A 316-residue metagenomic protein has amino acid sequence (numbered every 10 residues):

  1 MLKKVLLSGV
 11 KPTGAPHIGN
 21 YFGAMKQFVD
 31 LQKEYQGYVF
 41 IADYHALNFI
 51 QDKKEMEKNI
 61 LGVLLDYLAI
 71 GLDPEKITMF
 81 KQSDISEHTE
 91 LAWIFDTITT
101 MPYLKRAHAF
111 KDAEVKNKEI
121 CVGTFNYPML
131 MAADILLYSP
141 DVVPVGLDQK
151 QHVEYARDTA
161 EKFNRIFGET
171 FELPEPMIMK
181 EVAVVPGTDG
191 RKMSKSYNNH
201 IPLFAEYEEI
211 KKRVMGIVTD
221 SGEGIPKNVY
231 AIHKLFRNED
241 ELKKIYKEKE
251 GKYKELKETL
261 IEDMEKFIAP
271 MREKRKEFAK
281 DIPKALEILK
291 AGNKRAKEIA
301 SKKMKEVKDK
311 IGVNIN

Functional and structural regions predicted by a protein language model:
L2-A133: N-terminal Rossmann-like or analogous alpha/beta NTP/dinucleotide-binding catalytic cores that position adenine
P12, V143-P144, N199: A generic structural motif
N20, Q151, R157-N316: Conserved nucleotide- and phosphate/pyrophosphate-binding catalytic cores in adenylate/nucleotidyl-handling enzymes
I41-L47, L136-D141, K274-A279: A short small-residue
L64, G71, T99-P102, P140 (+2 more regions): A generic secondary-structure signal for well-formed alpha-helical elements
M101-K105, L137-P144, R237-I245: Short helix-capping/linker segments at secondary-structure and domain boundaries
A109-F163, F167: Internal, conserved structured core segments that host functional sites
